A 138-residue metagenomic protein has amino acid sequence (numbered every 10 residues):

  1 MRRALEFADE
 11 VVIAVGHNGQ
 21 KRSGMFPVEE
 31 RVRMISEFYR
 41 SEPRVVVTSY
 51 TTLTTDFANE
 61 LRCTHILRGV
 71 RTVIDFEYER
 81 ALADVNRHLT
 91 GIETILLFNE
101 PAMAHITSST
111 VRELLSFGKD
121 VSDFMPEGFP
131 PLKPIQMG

Functional and structural regions predicted by a protein language model:
M1-G138: Nucleotidyltransferase catalytic core that binds NTPs
